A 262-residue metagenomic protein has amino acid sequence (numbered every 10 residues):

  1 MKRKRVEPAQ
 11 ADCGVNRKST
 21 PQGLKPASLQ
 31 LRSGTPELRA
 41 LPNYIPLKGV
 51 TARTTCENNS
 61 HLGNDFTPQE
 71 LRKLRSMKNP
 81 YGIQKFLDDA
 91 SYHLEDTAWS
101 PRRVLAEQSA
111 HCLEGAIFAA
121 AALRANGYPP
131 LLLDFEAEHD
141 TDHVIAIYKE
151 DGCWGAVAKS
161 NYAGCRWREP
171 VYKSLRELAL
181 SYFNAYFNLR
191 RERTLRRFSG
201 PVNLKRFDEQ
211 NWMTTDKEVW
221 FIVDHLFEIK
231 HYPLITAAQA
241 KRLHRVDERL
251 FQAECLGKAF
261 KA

Functional and structural regions predicted by a protein language model:
M1-R3, Y44-F66: Basic/polar N-terminal segments that are highly enriched at the extreme N-terminus, encompassing both cleavable
K2-A11: Extreme N-terminal basic, low-complexity initiation segments that serve as generic localization/processing leaders
A11-C13, K18, Q22-T54: N-terminal basic, low-structured, amphipathic or hydrophobic segments
T55-A262: A structural boundary/capping signal
